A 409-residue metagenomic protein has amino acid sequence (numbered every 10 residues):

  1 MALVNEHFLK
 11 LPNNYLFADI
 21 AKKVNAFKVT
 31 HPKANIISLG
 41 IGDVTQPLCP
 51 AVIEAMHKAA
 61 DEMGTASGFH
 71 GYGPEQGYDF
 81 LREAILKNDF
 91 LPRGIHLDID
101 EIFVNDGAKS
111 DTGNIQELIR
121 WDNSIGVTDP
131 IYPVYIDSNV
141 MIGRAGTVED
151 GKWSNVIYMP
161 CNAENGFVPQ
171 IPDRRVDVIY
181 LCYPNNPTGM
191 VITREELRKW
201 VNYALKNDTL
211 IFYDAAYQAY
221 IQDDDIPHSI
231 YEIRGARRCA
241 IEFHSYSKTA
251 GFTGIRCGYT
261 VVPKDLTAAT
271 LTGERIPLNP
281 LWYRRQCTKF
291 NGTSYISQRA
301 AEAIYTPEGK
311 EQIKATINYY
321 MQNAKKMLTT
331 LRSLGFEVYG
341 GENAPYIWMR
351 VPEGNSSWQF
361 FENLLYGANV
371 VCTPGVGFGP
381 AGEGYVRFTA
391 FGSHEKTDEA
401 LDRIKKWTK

Functional and structural regions predicted by a protein language model:
A2-D106, I304-E308: N-terminal small-domain helix-loop-helix segment of the aminotransferase-like
H31, K206-N207, L334, A368: Helix C-cap/helix->beta junction micro-motif
E62-A204, Q218-R234: Conserved core of the PLP fold type I
K87, L91, I95, G354 (+2 more regions): PLP-dependent enzyme catalytic core of the Aspartate aminotransferase-like
V127, Y213, C372-P374: Hydrophobic residues in well-ordered beta-strands that form the structural core
E149, E232-N318, K325, T329: Conserved core segment of the aminotransferase class I/II
Q298, E302, I317-L328, V338-R350 (+1 more regions): Conserved glycine-rich beta-strand-loop-beta hairpin in the small C-terminal domain of fold type I
